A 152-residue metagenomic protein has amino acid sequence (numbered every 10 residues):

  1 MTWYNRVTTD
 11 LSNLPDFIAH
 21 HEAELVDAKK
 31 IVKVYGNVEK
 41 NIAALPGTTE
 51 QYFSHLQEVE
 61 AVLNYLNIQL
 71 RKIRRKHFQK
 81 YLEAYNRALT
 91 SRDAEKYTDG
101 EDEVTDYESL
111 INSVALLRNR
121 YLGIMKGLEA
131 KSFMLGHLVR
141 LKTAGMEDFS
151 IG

Functional and structural regions predicted by a protein language model:
M1-K30: Extended, charged low-complexity scaffolding/tethering segments
M1-Y4, E147-G152: Short acidic DE-rich linear segments
A23-S54: Short, charge-rich amphipathic alpha-helices with coiled-coil/heptad character
P46, E50-F53, E60, E108 (+2 more regions): Short amphipathic alpha-helical segments with heptad-repeat character
L66-L110: Extended, amphipathic alpha-helical coiled-coil scaffold segments used for oligomerization/tethering in eukaryotic
N67-K72, D106-L141: Long amphipathic alpha-helical coiled-coil segments
